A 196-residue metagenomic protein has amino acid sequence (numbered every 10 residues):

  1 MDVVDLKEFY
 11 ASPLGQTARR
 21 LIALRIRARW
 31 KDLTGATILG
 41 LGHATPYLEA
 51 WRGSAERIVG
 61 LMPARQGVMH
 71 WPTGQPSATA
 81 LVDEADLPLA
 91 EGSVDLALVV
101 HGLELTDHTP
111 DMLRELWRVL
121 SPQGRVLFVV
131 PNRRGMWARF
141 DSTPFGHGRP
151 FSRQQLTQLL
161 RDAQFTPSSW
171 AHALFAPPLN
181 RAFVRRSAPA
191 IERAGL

Functional and structural regions predicted by a protein language model:
M1-D32: Class I SAM-dependent methyltransferase Rossmann-like catalytic core, especially the SAM/SAH-binding loop
D32-L87: Class I SAM-dependent methyltransferase SAM/SAH-binding core
A97-L98: Hydrophobic beta-strand segment of the Class I
H101-H108, V119: A short His-aromatic
P110-R125: A short glycine-rich, Lys/Arg-flanked "PGG" loop and its adjoining helix->strand segment in the class I
R125-P150: Conserved class I S-adenosyl-L-methionine
G146-W170: Short alpha-helix
L174-L196: A C-terminal cap/extension of S-adenosyl-L-methionine-dependent methyltransferases that defines the acceptor-substrate
